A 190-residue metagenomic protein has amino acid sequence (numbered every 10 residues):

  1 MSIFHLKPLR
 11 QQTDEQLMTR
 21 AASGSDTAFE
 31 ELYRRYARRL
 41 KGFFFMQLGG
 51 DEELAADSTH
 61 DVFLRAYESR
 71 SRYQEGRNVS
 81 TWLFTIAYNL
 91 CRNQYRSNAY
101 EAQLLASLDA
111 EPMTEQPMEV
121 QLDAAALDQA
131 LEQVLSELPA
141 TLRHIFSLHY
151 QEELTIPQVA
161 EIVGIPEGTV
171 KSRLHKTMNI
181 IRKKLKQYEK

Functional and structural regions predicted by a protein language model:
M1-L9, R20, G50, Q103 (+4 more regions): C-terminal edge and immediately downstream basic/flexible tail or linker adjoining helix-turn-helix-like DNA-binding
I3-L6, A22-E31, G42-D61, E167 (+1 more regions): Short, charged helix-capping/linker segments at alpha-helix termini
Q11, N93, E101-D128: Internal acidic/polar
R35-R38, Q47-L48, S147-L154: Short helix-capping/turn signature of helix-turn-helix
Y36, R173-K176, I180: Residues within the DNA-recognition helix of helix-turn-helix
D57-L64, R77-N89: Structural recognition of an alpha-helix C-terminal capping motif at a helix-to-coil junction
E68-E75, T85-L105, K176: Arg/Lys-rich amphipathic alpha helix in sigma70-family domain 2
Q133-S136, A140-H144, L148-T169: Helix-turn-helix DNA-binding module
